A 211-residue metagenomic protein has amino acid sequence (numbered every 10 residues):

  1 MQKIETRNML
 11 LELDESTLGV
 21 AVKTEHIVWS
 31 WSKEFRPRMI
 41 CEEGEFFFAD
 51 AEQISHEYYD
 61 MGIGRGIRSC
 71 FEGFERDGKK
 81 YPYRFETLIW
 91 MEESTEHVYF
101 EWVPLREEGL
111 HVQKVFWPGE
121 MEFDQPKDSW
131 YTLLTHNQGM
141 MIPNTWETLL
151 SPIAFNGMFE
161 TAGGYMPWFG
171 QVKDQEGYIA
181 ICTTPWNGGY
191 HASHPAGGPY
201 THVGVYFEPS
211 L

Functional and structural regions predicted by a protein language model:
K3-L211: Carbohydrate-recognition beta-sandwich/jelly-roll modules in extracellular/periplasmic carbohydrate-active proteins
